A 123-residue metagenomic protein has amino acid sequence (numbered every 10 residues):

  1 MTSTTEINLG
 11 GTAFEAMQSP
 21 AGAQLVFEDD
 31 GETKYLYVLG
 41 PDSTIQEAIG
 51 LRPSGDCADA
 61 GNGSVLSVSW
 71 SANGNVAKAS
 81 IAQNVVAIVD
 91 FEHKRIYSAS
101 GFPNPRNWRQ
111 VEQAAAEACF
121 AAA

Functional and structural regions predicted by a protein language model:
M1-T5, Y35-D59, A87-Q113: Surface-exposed loop/turn elements that mediate protein-protein interactions on large endomembrane-trafficking
S3-A23, E28-D30, S69-G74, V111-A123: Blade-terminus and WD-like Trp-Asp/Gly-His loop motifs, strongest in beta-propeller folds
G11, R52-S54, S64: Amphipathic, alpha-helical segments enriched in basic
G63-S69: Conserved beta-propeller blade repeats
